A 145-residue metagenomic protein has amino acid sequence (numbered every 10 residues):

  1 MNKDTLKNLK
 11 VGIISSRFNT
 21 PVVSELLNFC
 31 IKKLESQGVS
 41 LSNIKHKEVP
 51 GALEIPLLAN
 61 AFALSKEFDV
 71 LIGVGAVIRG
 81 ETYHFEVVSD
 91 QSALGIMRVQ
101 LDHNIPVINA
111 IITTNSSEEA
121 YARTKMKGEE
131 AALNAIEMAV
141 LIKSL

Functional and structural regions predicted by a protein language model:
N2-V49: Glycine-rich phosphate/diphosphate-binding loop of Rossmann-like nucleotide-binding domains
R17-F18, A76-V77, I112-N115: Short, ordered loop/turn segments at secondary-structure junctions
V23, L27, E48, F85 (+3 more regions): Short, conserved glycine- and acidic-residue-centered signature motifs in active-site or ligand-binding loops
I31, E35-S36, N43-A63, Y83 (+2 more regions): Amphipathic alpha-helical hairpins
E54-G95: Glycine-rich phosphate-binding loop
E86-T113: Short, acidic/small-residue loops that bind anionic groups at enzyme active sites
N115-K125: Phosphate-binding/catalytic loops
M126-L145: A charged, well-structured terminal subsegment
